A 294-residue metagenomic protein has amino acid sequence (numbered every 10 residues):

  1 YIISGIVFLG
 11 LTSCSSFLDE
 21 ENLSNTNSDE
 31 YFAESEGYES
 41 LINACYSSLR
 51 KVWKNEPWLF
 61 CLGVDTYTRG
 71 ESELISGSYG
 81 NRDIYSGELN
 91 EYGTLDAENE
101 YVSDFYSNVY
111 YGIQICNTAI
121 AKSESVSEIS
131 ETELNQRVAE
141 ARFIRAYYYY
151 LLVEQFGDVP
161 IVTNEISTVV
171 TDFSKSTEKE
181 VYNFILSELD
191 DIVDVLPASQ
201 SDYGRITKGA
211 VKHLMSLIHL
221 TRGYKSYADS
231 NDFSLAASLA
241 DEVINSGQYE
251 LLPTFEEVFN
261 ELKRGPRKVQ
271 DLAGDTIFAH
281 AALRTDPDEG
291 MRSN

Functional and structural regions predicted by a protein language model:
Y1-L23: Bacterial Sec-dependent N-terminal signal peptides
I2, L11, S125-R142, S226-E242: Secondary-structure transition into beta-strands, especially the periplasmic turns and strand N-termini that construct
C14-N22, S86-L89, G157-V159: Short, compositionally biased low-complexity segments
S15-N81, Y182, L186, D190-D191 (+1 more regions): An aromatic- and glycine-enriched ligand-binding surface/loop that stacks and positions planar moieties
L23-N27, T94, T163-V170, E257: Short linear capping/connector segments at secondary-structure termini
S35, E39, N43, S47-W53 (+4 more regions): Conserved, well-structured interaction surfaces
V153-E154, P160, Q200, T221-S230: Short coil/turn linking the two alpha-helices of tandem helical-hairpin repeats
D158-E165, V193-Y203, E250-V258: Glycine- and aromatic-rich loop/turn segments at beta-sheet edges
